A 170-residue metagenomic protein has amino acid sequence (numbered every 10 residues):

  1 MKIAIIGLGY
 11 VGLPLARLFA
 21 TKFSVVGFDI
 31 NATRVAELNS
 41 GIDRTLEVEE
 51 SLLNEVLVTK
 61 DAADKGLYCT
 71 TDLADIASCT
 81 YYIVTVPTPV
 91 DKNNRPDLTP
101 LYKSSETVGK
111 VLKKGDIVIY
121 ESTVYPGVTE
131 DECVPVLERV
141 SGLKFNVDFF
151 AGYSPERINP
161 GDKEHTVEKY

Functional and structural regions predicted by a protein language model:
M1-R44: NAD(P)+-binding Rossmann beta1-loop-alpha1 motif at the extreme N-terminus of oxidoreductases
S24, G66-Y68, F150: Conserved beta-strand segments of alpha/beta enzyme cores
I42, L53, L57, C133-S141: Conserved hydrophobic residues forming the short capping helix/wall of the S-adenosyl-L-methionine
E50-T80, V90, G109: A structured beta-alpha segment of the ubiquitous adenosine-cofactor-binding alpha/beta core
A77-S78, K114, K169: Alpha-helix C-terminal capping/helix-to-coil transition sites in glycosyltransferase folds
Y82-V84, Y120: Redox-cofactor binding/interface segments in oxidoreductases and associated redox assembly factors
V84, F150, R157-Y170: Dinucleotide-binding Rossmann-like beta1-alpha1 core, especially the glycine-rich loop that anchors the ADP
V90-R157: Rossmann-like NAD(P)(H) cofactor-binding subdomain of soluble oxidoreductases
